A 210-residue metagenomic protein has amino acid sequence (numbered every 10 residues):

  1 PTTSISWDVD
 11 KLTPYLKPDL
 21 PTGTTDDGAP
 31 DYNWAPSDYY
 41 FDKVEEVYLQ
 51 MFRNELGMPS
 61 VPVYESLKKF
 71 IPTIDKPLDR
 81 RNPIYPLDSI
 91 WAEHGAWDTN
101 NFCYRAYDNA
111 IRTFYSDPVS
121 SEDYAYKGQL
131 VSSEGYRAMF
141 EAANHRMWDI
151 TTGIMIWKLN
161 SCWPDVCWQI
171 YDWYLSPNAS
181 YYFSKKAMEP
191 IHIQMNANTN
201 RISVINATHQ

Functional and structural regions predicted by a protein language model:
P1-F52: Polar, glycine-rich mid-to-C-terminal structural blocks that act as macromolecule-binding/assembly scaffolds
G28, A35-H209: Substrate-binding clefts and catalytic carboxylate motifs of secreted carbohydrate-active enzymes
